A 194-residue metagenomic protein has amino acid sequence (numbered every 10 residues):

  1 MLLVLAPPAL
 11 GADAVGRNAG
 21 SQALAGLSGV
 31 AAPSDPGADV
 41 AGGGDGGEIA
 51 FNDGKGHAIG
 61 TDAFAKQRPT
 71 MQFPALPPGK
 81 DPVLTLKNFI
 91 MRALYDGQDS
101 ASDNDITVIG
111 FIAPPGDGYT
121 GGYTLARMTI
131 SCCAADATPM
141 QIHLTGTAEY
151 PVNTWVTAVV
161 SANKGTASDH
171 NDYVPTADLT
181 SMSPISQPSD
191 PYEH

Functional and structural regions predicted by a protein language model:
M1-H194: OB-fold and OB-like single-stranded nucleic-acid-recognition modules and their adjacent interaction interfaces
